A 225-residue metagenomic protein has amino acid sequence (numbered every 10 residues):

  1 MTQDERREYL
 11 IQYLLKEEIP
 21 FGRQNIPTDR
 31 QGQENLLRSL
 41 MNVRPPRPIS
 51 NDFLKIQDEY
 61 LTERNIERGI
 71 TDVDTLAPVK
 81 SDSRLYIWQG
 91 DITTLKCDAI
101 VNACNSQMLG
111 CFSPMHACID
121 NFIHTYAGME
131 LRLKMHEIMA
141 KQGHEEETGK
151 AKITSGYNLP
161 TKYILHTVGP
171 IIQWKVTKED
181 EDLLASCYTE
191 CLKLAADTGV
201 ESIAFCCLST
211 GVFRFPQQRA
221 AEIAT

Functional and structural regions predicted by a protein language model:
M1-T225: Macrodomain-like recognition of ADP-ribose-binding/processing modules
